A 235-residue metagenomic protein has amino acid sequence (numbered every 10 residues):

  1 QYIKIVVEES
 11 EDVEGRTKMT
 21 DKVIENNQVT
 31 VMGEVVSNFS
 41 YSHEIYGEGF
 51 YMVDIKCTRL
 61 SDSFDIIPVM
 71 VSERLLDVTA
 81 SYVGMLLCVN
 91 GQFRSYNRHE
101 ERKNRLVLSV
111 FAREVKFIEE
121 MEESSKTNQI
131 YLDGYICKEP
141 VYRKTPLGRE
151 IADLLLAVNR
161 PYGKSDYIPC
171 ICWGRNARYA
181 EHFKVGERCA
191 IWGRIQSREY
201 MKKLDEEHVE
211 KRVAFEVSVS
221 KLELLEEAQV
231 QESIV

Functional and structural regions predicted by a protein language model:
Y2-V7, D12-V235: Single-stranded nucleic acid-binding surfaces, predominantly the OB-fold ssDNA-binding core
